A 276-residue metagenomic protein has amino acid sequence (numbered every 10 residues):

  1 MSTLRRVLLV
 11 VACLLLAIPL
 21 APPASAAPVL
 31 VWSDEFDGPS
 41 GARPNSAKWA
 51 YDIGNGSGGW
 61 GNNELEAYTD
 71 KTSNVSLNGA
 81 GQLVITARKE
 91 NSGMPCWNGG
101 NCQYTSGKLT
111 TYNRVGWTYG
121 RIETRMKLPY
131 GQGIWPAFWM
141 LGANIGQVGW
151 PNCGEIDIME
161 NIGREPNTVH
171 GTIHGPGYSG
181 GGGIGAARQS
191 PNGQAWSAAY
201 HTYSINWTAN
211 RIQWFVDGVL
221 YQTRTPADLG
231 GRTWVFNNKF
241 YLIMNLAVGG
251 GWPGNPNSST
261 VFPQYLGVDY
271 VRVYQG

Functional and structural regions predicted by a protein language model:
S2-A26: Secretory targeting and sorting signals
A27-G276: GH16 jelly-roll
